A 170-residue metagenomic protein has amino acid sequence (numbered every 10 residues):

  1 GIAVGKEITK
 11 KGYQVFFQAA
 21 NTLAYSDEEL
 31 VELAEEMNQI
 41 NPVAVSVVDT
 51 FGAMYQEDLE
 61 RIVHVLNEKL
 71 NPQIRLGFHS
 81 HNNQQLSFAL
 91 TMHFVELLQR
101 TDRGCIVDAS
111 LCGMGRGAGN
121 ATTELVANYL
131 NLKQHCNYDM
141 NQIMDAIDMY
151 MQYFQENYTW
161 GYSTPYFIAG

Functional and structural regions predicted by a protein language model:
G1-G170: Catalytic cores and adjacent flexible loops of soluble metabolic enzymes that perform enolate/carbanion chemistry on
